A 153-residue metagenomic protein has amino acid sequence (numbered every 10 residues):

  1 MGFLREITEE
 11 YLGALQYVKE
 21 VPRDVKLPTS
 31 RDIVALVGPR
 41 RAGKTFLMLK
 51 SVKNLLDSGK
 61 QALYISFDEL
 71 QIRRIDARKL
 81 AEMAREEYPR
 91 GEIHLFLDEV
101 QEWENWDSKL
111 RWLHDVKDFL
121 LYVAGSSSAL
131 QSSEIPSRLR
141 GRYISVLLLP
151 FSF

Functional and structural regions predicted by a protein language model:
M1-F153: Phosphate-binding site recognition
